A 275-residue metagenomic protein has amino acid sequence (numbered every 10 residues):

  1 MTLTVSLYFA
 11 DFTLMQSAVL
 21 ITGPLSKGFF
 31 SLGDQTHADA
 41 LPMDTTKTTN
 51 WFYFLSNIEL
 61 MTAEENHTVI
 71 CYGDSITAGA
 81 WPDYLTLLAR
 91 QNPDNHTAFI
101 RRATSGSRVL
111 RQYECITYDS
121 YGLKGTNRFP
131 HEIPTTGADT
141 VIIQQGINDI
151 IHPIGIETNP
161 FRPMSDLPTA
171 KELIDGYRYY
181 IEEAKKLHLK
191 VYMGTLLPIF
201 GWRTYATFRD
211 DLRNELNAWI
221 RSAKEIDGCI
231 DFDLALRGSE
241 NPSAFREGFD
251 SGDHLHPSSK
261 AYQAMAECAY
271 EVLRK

Functional and structural regions predicted by a protein language model:
M1-T2, A10-P24, E64-E65, N95 (+6 more regions): Extracellular glycan-modifying ectodomains
M1-Y72, T77-A78, R90-N95, R274: N-terminal secretory targeting modules
L3-S6, D139, D227: Conserved acidic residues
I58, N66-G176, Y205, H256: Conserved SGNH/GDSL esterase-like catalytic core that processes O-acyl groups on lipids and polysaccharides
I100-R102, Y192, I230: General small-molecule cofactor/ligand-binding pocket signal
I116-T117, G122, I151, L196-K275: Catalytic His-Asp segment of secreted/periplasmic serine-dependent ester chemistry enzymes
I174-I181, N217: Generic structural signal for well-ordered alpha-helices, preferentially at hydrophobic/aromatic core positions
L187-K190: A short helix->loop->beta-strand "cap" motif at the edges of active sites that frequently abuts
